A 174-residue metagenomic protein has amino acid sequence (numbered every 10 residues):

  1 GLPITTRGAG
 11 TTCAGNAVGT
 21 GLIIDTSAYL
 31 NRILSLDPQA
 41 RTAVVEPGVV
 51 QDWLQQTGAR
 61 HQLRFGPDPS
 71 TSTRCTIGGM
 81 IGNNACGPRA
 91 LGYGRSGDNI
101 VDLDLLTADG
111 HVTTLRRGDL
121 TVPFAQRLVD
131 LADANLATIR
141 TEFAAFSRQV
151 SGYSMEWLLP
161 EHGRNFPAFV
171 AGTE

Functional and structural regions predicted by a protein language model:
G1-L30, V45, F65-G66: Glycine-rich N-terminal segment of FAD-binding domains in flavoprotein oxidoreductases, spanning the beta-loop-helix
R32-E174: FAD-binding subdomain of flavoenzyme oxidoreductases
